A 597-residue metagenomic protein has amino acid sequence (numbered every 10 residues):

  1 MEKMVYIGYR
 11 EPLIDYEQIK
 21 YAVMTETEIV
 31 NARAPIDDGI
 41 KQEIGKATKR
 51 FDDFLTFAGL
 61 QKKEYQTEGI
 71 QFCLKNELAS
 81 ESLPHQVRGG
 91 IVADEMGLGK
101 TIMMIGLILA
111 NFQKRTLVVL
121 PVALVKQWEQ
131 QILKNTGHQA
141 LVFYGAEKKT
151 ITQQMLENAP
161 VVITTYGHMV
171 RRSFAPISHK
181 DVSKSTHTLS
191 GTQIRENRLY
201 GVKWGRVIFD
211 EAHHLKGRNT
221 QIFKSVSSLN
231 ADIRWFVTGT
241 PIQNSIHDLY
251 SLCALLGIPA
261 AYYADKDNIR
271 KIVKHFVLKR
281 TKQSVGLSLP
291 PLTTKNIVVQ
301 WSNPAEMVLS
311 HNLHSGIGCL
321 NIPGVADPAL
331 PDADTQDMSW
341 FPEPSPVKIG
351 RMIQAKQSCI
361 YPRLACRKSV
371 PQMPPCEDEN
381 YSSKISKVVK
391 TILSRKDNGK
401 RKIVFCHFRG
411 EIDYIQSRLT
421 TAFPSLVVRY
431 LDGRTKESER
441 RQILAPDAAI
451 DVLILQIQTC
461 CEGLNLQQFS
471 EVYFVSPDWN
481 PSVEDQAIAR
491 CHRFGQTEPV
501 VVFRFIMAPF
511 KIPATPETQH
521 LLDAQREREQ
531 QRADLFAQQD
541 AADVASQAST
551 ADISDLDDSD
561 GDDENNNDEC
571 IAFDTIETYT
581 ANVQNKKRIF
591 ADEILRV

Functional and structural regions predicted by a protein language model:
M1-K49, N158, G316-P323, P328-M338 (+4 more regions): Charged, low-complexity intrinsically disordered regions
R33-Q61, L74, L78-L83, R88 (+10 more regions): SF2 helicase/translocase NTPase motor core, specifically the RecA-like lobe 1 inter-motif segment between Walker
C73, L107-N111, L252, T391 (+4 more regions): Hydrophobic residues on the short alpha-helix immediately C-terminal to a glycine-rich phosphate/catalytic loop
H85-R88, E95, M103, I108-N111 (+4 more regions): Conserved Helicase C-terminal RecA-like lobe
L98: ATP-binding Walker
I163-T164, H168, Q221-A231, A254-K368 (+3 more regions): Inter-lobe coupling linker of SF2 helicases/translocases
L229-Y263, V285-I317, L455-D540, D563-V597: SF2 helicase/translocase ATPase core recognition
